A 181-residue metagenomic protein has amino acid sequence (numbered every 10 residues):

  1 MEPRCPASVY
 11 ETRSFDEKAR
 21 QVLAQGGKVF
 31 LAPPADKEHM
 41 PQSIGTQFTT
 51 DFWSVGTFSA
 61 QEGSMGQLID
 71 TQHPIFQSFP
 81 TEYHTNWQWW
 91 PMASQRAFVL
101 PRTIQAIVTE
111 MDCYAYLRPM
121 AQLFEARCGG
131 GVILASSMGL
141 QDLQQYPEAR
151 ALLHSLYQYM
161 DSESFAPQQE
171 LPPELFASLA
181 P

Functional and structural regions predicted by a protein language model:
E2-R4, A35-Q42, W53-E148, S164-P181: Catalytic beta-strand/loop cores that center a nucleophilic Ser/Cys/Thr and support acyl-enzyme chemistry
R4-F52, R127-V132, S136, L156-Y159: Short alpha-beta junction capping motif
A149-D161: Short amphipathic C-terminal alpha-helix that caps PH/PH-like domains
